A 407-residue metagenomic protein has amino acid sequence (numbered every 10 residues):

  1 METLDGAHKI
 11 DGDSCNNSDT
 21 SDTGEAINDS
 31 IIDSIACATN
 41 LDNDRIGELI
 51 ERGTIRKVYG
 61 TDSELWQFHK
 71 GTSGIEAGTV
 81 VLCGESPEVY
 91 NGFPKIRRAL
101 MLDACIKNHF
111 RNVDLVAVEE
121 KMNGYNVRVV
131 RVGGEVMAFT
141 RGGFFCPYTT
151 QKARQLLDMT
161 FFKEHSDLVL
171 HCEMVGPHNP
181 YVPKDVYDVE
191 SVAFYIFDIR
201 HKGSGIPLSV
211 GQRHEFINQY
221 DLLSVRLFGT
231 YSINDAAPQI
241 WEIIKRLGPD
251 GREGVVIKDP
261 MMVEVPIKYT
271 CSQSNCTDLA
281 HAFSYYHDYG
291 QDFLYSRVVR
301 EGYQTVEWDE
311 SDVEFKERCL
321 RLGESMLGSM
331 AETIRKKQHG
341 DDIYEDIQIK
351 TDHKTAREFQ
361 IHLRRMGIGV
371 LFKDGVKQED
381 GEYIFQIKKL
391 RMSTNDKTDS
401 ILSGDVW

Functional and structural regions predicted by a protein language model:
M1-K121, V130-W407: Core nucleotide-handling region used for phosphoryl-transfer chemistry
V127: Short tryptophan-centered beta-strand motifs in secreted/extracellular beta-sheet-rich domains of glycan-recognition
